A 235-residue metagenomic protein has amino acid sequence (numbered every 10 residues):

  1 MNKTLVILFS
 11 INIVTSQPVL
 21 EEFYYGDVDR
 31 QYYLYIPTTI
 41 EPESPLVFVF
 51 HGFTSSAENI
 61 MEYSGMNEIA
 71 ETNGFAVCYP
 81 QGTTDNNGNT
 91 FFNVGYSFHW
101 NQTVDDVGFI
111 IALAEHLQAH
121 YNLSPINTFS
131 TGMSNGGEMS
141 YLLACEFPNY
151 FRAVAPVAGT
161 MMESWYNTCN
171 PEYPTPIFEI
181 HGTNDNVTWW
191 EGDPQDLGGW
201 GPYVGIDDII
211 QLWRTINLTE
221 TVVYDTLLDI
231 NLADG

Functional and structural regions predicted by a protein language model:
N2-S16: Sec-dependent N-terminal signal peptides
T15-L46, E58-S64, I69-N73, Q102 (+6 more regions): A domain-start/cap signature at the N-terminus of enzymes
V49-G52, Y79, E179-I180: Structural cue for short, hydrophobic secondary-structure segments
T54-S56: Serine-hydrolase catalytic-loop signature spanning alpha/beta hydrolases and amidase-signature enzymes
Q81-D105: Cap/lid segment of the alpha/beta-hydrolase catalytic domain
G108-I126: Conserved acidic catalytic loop of the alpha/beta-hydrolase fold
R152-G235: The feature captures the conserved acid-bearing segment of alpha/beta-hydrolase catalytic domains
